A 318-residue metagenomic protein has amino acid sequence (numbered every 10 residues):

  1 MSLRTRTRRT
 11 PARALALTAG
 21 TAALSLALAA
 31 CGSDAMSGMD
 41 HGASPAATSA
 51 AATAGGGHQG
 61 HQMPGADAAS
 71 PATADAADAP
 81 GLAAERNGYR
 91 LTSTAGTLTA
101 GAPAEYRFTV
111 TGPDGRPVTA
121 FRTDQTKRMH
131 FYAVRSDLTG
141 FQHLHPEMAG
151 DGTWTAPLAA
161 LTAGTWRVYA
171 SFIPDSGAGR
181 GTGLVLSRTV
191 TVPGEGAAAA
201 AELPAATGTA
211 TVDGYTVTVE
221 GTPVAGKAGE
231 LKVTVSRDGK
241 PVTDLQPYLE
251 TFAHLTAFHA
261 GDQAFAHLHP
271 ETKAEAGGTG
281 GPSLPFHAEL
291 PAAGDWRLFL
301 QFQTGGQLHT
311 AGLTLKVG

Functional and structural regions predicted by a protein language model:
L3-A19: Bacterial N-terminal signal peptides that target proteins for export
L26-A30: C-terminal motif of bacterial Sec signal peptides marking the signal peptidase cleavage site
G32-A35: Bacterial signal peptide processing site
D67-G88, G183-G226: Transition segment at domain starts
A102-R116, A170, A228-K240: Beta-strand-rich structural segments
G140, A149-T155, A276-P285: Aromatic sugar-binding surface patches on proteins that engage polysaccharides or sugar-phosphate polymers
M148, W154-T162, L290-P291, F302: Residue-level recognition of secondary-structure-to-loop junctions
A197-F265, P282-F299, T304-H309: Surface-exposed interaction/gating patches
